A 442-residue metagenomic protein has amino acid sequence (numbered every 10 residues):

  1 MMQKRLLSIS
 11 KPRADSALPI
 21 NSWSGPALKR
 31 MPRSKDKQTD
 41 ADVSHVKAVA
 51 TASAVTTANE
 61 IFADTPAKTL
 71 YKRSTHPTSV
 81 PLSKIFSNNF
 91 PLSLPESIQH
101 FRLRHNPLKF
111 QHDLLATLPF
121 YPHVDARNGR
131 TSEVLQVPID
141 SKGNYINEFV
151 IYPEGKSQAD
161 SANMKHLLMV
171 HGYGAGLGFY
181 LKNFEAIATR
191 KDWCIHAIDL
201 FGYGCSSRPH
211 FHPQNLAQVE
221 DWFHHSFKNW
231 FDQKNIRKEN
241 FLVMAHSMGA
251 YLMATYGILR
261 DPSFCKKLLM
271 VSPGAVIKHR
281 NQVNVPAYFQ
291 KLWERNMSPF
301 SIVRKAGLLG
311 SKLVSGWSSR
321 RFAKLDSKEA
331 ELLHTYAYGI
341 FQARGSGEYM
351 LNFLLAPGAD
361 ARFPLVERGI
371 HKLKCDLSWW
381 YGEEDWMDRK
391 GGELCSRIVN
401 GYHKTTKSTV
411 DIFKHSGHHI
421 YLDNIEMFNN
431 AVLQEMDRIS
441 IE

Functional and structural regions predicted by a protein language model:
M1-L167, T189-W193, H210-H224, I236 (+2 more regions): Alpha/beta-hydrolase fold catalytic core
W23-L28, T57-H100, R104-H105, K109 (+7 more regions): Flexible "cap/lid" subdomain of the alpha/beta-hydrolase fold that forms the substrate-access gate
N144, V150-F211, H246-L252, L259: Conserved HGGG/HGGXW glycine-rich cap/lid loop of the alpha/beta-hydrolase fold
L168, H196-I198, V271, W380 (+1 more regions): The conserved SAM/SAH-binding core of class I Rossmann-like methyltransferase domains, concentrating on the hydrophobic
G174, L200-G204, A275, D385-W386 (+1 more regions): Alpha/beta-hydrolase active-site loop signature
N183, Y256-R260, A431-E435: Hydrophobic residues on the short alpha-helix immediately C-terminal to a glycine-rich phosphate/catalytic loop
M387-K390, S416-N430: Catalytic histidine-centered segment of alpha/beta-hydrolase-like enzymes
T409-S416: Short glycine-rich catalytic loops that host catalytic nucleophiles or stabilize transition states across multiple
